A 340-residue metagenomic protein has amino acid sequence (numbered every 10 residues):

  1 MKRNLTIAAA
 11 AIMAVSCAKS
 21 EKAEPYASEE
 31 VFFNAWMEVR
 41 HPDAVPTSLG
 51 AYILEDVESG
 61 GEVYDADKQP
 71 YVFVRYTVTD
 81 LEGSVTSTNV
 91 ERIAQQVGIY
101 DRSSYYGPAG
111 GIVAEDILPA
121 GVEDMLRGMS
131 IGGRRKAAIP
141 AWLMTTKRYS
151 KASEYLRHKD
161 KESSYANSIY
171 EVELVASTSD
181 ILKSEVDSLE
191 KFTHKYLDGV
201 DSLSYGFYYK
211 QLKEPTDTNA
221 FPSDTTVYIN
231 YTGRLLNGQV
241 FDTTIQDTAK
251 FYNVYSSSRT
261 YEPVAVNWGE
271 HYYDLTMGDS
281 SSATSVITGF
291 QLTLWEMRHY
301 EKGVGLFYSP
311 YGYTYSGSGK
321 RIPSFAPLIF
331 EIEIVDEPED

Functional and structural regions predicted by a protein language model:
M1-C17: Sec-dependent bacterial lipoprotein signal peptides
C17-D340: Cross-family detector of peptidyl-prolyl cis-trans isomerase
